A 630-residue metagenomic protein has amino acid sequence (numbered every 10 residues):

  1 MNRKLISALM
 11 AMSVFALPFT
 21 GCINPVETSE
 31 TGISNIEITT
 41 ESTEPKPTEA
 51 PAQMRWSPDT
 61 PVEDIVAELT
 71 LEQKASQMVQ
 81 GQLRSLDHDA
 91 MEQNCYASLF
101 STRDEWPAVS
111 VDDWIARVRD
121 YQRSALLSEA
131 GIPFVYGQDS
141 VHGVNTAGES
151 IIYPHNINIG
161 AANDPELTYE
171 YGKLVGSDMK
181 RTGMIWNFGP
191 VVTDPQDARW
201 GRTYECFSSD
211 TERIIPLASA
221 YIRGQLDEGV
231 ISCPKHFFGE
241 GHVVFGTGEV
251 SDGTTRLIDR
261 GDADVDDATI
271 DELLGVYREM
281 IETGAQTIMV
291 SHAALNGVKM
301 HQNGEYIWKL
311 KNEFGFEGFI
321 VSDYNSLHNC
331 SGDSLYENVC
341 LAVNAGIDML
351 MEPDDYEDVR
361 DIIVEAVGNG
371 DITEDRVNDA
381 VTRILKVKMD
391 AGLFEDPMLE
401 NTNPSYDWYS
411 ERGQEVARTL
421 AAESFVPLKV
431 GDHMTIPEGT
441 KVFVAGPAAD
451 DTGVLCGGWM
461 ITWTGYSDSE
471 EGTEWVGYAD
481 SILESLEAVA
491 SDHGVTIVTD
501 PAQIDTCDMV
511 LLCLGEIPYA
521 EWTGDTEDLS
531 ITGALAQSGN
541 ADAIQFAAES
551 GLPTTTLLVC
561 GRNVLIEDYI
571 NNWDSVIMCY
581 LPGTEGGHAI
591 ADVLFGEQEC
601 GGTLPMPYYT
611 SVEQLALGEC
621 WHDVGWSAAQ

Functional and structural regions predicted by a protein language model:
M1-L5: Positively charged n-region of N-terminal signal peptides that target proteins for export
S7-V14: Sec-dependent N-terminal signal peptides
F19-G21: C-terminal motif of bacterial Sec signal peptides marking the signal peptidase cleavage site
I23-Q630: Glycoside hydrolase catalytic-domain context in secreted enzymes
